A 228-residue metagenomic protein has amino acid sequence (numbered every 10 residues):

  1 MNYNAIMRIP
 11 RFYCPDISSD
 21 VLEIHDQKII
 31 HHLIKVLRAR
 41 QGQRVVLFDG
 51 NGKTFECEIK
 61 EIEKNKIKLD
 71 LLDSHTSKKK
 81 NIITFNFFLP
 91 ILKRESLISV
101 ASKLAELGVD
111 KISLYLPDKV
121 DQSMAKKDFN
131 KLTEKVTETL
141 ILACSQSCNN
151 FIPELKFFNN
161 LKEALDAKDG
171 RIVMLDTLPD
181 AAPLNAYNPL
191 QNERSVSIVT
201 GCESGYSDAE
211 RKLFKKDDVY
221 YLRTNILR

Functional and structural regions predicted by a protein language model:
M1-T76: N-terminal positively charged helical leader segments and presequences
I17, S74, L116-V120, T224-N225: Short, ordered loop/turn segments at secondary-structure junctions
K78-M174: RNA substrate-binding interface of SAM-dependent RNA methyltransferases
A164-K168, N185-Q191: Short amphipathic alpha-helix with an adjacent loop that forms part of the alpha/beta core around
E193-A209: A C-terminal functional module that forms or caps the active site or interfaces directly with catalytic machinery
D208-R228: Structured adenosyl-cofactor binding patch, chiefly the S-adenosyl-L-methionine
